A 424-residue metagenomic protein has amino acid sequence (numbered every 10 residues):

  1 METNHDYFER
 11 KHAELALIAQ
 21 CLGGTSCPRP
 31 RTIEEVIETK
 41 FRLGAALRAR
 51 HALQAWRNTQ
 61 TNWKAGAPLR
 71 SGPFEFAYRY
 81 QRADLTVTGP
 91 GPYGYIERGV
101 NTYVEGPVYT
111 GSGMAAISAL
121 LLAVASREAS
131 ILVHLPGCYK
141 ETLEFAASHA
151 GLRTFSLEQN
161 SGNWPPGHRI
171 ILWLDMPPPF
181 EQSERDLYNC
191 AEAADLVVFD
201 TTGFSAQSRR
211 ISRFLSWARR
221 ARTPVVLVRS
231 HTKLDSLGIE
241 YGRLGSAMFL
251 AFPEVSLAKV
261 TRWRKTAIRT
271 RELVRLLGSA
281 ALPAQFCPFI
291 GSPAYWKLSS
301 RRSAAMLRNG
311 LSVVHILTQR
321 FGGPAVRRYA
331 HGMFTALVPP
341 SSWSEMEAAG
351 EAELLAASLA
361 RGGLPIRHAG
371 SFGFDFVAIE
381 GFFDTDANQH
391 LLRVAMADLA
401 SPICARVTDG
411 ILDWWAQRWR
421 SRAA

Functional and structural regions predicted by a protein language model:
M1-R153, N160-N163, S299, I316-Q319: Conserved N-terminal alpha-helix of the aminotransferase class I/II PLP-enzyme fold
E34-R50, W56, G66, V87 (+4 more regions): Active-site C-terminal subdomain of aminotransferase-like
A119-A123, K140-S148, S183-D186, Q207-R213 (+2 more regions): A short acidic (Asp/Glu
H134-C138, W173-P178, D200-G203, V338-P339 (+1 more regions): Structural motif
F145-A146, N163-G167, P288, T335: Short loop/helix-cap segments at secondary-structure boundaries that form the rim of catalytic
F155-P224, S230-L234, F252: Active-site phosphate-binding strand-loop segment of PLP-dependent enzymes
Q389-C404: Short, hydrophobic/proline-enriched secondary-structure or compact coil segments at domain edges
P402-W414: Extended Gly/Ser/Thr-rich low-complexity repeat segments, especially those forming or decorating extracellular
